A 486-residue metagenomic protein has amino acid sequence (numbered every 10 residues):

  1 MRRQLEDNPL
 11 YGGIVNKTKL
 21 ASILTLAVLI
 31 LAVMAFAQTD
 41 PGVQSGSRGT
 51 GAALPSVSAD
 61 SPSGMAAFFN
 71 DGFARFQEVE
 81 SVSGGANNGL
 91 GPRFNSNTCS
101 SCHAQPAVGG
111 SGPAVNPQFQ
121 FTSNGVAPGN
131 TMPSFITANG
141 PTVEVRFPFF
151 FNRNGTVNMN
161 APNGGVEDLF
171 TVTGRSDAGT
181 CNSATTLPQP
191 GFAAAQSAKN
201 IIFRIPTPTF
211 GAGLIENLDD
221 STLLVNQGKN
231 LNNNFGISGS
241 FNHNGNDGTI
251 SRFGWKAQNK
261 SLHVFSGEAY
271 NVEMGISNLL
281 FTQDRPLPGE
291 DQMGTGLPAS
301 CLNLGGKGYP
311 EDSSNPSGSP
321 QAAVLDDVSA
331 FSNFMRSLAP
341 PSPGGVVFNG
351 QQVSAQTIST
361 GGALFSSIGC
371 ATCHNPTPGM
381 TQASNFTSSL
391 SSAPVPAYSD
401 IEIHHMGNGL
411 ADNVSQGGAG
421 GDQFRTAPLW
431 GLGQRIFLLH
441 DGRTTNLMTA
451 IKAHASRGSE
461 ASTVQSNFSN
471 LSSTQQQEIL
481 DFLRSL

Functional and structural regions predicted by a protein language model:
R2-R3: Basic polycationic patches enriched in arginine
E6, G13-L24: Bacterial N-terminal signal peptides that target proteins for export
Y11-G12, L483: Short hotspots in intrinsically disordered terminal tails
G12-G13, G409: Residue-identity detector for glycine
I23-V33: Bacterial N-terminal signal peptides
A35-L486: Periplasmic c-type cytochrome electron-transfer domains
